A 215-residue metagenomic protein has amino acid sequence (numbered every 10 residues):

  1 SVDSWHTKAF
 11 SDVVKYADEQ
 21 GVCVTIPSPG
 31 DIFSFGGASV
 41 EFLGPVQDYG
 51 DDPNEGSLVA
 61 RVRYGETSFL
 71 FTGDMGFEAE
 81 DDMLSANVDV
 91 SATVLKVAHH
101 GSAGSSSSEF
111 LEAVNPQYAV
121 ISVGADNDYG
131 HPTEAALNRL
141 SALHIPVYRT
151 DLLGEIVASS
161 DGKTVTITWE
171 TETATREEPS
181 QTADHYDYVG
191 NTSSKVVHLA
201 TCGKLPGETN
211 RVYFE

Functional and structural regions predicted by a protein language model:
S1-T182: Non-globular, low-confidence helical/coil segments that flank catalytic cores
R176-E215: Mature, structured domains enriched in cysteine- and short glycine motifs
